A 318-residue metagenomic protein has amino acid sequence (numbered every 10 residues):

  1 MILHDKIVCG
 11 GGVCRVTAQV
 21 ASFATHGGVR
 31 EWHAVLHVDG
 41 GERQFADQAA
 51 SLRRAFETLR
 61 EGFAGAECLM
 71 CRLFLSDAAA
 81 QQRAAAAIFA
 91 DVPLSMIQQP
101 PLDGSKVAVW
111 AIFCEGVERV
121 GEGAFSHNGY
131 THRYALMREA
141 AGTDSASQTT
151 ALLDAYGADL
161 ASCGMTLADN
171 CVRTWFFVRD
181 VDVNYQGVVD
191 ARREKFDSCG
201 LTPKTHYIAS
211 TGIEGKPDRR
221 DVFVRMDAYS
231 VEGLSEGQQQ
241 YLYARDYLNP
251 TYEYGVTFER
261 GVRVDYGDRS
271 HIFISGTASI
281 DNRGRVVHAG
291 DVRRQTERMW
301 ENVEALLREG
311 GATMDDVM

Functional and structural regions predicted by a protein language model:
M1-D316: N-terminal presequence-like segments and the immediate start of the first folded domain
